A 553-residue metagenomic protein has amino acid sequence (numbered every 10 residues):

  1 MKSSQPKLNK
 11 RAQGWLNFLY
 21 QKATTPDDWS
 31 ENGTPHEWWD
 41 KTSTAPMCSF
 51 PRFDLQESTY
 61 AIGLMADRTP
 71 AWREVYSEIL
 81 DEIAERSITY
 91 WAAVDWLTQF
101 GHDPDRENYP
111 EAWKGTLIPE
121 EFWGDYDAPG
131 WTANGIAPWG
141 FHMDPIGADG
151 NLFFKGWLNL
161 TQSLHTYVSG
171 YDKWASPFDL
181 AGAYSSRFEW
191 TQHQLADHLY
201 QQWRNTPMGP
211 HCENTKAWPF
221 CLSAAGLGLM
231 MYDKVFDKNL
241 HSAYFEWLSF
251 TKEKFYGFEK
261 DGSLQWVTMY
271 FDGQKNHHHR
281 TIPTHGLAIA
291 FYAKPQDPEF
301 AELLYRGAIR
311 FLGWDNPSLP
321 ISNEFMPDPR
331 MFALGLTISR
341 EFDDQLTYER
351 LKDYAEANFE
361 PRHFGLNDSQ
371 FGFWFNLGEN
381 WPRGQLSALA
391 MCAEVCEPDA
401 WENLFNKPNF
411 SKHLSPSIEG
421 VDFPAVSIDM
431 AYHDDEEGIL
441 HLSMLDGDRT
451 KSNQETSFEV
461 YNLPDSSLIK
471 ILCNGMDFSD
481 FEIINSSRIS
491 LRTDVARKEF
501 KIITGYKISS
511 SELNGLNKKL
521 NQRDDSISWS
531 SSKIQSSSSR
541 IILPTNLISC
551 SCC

Functional and structural regions predicted by a protein language model:
M1-S43, F50-L55, T59, L64 (+7 more regions): Terminal, non-catalytic domain-edge segments
Q5, N9-Y20, T59, R73-W91 (+7 more regions): Hydrophobic core segments within long, regular secondary-structure runs in both alpha- and beta-rich folds
W72-A217, S223, G262-W266: Extended ligand-binding groove/face enriched in aromatic
I88-W113, Q201-H211, K252-H278, N316-D328 (+2 more regions): Charged/polar, low-hydrophobicity segments characteristic of intrinsically disordered regions and flexible loops
A183-Q194, N205-R330: Extended ligand-binding clefts on enzyme/binding-domain cores
S530-S532, S537-S539, S551: Ser/Thr/Pro-rich low-complexity tandem-repeat tracts
